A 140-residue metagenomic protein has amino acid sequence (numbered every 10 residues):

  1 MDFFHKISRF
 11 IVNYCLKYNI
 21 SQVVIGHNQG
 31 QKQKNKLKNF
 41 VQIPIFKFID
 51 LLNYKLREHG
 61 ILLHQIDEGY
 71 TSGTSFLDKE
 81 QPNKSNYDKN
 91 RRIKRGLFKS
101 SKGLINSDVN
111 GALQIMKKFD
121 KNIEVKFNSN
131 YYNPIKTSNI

Functional and structural regions predicted by a protein language model:
M1-I140: Positively charged, helix-rich recognition surfaces that bind polyanionic ligands
